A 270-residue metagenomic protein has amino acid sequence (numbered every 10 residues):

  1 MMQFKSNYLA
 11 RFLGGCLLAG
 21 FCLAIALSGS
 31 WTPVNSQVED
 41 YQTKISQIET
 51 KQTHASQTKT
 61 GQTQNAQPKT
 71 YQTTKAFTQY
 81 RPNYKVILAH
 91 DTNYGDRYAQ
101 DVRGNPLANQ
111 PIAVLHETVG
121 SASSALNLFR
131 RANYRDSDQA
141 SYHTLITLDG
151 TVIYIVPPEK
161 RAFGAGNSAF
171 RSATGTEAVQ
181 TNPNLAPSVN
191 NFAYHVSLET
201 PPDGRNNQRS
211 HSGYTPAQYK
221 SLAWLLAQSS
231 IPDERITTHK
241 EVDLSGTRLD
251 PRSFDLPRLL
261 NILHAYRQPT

Functional and structural regions predicted by a protein language model:
M2-N65, T70-T73, F77, N191-Y194 (+1 more regions): Basic/polar, cationic surfaces and motifs that engage anionic cell-wall and phosphate/carboxylate ligands
T74-N105, I112-A227: Active-site-adjacent loop/helix surface patches within enzyme catalytic domains that shape the substrate-binding cleft
P111-I112, E234: Conserved acidic residues
